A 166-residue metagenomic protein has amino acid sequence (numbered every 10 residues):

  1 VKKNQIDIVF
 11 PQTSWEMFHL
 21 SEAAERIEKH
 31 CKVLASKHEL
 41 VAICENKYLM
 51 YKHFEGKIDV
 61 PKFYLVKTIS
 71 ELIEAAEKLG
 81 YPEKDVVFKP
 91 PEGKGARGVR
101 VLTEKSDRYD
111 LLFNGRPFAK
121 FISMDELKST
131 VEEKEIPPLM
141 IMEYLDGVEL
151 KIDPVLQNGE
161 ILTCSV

Functional and structural regions predicted by a protein language model:
V1-K67, E71-E74, K78: Conserved N-proximal alpha/beta basic substrate-recognition cap immediately N-terminal to, or forming the N-lobe
N4, K57, K78-G80, S106 (+2 more regions): Alpha-helix boundary/capping residues
W15, I69, P91-E92, K105-S106 (+1 more regions): Short, flexible active-site-adjacent loop segments at beta-strand->alpha-helix junctions, enriched in small/polar
F54-E55, L79-T103, V131-G147, C164-V166: ATP-grasp fold ATP-binding core
V60-L65, D85-M124, K151: Glycine-rich phosphate-binding loop of ATP-grasp-fold ATP-dependent ligases
F113-V166: Phosphate-binding site of ATP-dependent enzymes
